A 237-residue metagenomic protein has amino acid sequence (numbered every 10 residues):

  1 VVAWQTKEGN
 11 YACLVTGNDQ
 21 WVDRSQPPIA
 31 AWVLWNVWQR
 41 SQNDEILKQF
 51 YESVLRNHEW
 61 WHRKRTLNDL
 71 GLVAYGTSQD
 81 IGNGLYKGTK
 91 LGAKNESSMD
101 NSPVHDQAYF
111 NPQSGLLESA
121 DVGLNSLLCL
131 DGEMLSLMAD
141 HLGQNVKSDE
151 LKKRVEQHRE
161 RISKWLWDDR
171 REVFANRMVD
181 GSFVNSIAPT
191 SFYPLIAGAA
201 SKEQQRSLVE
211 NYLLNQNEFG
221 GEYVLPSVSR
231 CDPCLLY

Functional and structural regions predicted by a protein language model:
V1-A3, N43-W61, D131, L135 (+2 more regions): Extended, well-ordered alpha-helical scaffold segments
V1-Q20, L70-A120, Q157-Y237: Extended glycan-interaction surfaces of carbohydrate-active proteins
T6-F50: Aromatic/His-enriched, Gly/Pro-containing loop or helix-boundary segments that lie immediately adjacent to catalytic
W21-I29, Q49-S53, S119-D131, N185-P189: Aromatic- and histidine-enriched alpha-helix N-cap/loop-to-helix transition segments that scaffold the rims
I29-N43, S126-N145, Y193-Q204: Well-ordered alpha-helical scaffold segments within catalytic/enzyme domains
W32, W60-W61, L124-L127, W167 (+2 more regions): Tryptophan-centered motif/residue detector
V54, W60-N68, G76: Active-site cavity-forming subdomains of large catalytic enzyme subunits
T66-L70, L137-K147, L166-E172: Surface-exposed helix-capping loop/turn segments at secondary-structure junctions
